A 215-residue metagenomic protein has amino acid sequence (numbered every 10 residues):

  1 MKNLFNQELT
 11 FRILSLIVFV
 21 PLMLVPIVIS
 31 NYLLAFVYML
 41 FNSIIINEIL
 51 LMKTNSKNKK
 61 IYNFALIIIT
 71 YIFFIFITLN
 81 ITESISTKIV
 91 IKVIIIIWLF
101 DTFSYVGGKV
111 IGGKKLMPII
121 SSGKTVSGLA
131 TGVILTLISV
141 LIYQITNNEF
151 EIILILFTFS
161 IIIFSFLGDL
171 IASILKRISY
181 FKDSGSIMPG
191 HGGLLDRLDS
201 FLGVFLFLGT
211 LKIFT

Functional and structural regions predicted by a protein language model:
K2-S160, F164: Membrane-embedded alpha-helical bundles of polytopic integral membrane proteins
S104-Y105, S173-F181: Juxtamembrane interface at the ends
I178-S200: Interfacial loop-to-transmembrane junctions
F201-L202, F207: C-terminal transmembrane helix pair
G209-T215: Juxtamembrane boundary at the C-terminal end of a transmembrane helix
